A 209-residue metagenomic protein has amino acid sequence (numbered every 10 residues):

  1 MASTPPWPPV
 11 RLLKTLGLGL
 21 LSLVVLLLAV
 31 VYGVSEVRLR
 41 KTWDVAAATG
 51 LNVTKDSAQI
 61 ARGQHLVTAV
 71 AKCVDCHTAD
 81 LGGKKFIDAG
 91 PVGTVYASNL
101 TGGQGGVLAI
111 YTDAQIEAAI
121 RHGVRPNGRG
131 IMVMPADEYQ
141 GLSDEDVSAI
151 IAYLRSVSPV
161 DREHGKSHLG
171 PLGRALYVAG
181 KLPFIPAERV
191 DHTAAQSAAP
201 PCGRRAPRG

Functional and structural regions predicted by a protein language model:
A2-V45: N-terminal type II signal-anchor transmembrane helix that functions as the membrane-insertion/stop-transfer segment
V31-Y32, E36, D113-R125, E138-H164: C-terminal capping alpha-helices of c-type cytochrome domains
W43-T68, A179, P183-G209: Electrostatic cytochrome c docking/interface patches
A58, R62, N99, Y111 (+4 more regions): Extracytoplasmic/secreted proteins, especially bacterial periplasmic and envelope-associated proteins
A58-I60, V70, H122, G128 (+4 more regions): Interaction-mediating elements
G63, V70-A79, I116, I150 (+1 more regions): The canonical Cys-X-X-Cys-His
T68-T94, H122-G130, V157-R162: Periplasmic/extracellular electron-transfer cofactor-ligation site, primarily the c-type cytochrome heme-c attachment
A79-D113, G130-S143, H168-A179: Gly/Gly-Pro-rich "capping" loops immediately C-terminal to redox-active cysteine motifs in periplasmic/lumenal
